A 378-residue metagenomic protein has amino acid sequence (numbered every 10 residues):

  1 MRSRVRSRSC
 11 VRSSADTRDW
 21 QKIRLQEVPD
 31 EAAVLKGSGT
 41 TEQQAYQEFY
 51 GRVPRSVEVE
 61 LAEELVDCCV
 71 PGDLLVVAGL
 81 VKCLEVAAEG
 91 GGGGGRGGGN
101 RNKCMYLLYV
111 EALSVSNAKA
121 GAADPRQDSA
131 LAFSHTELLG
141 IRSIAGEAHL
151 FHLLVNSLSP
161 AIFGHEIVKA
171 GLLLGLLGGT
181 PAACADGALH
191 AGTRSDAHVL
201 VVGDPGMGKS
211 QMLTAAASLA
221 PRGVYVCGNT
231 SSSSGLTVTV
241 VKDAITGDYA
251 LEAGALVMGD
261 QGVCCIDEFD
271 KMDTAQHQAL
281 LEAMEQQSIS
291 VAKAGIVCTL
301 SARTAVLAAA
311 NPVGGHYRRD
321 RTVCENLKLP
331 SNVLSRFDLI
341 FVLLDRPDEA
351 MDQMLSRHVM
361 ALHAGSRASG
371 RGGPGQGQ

Functional and structural regions predicted by a protein language model:
M1-L154, F163: OB-fold and OB-like single-stranded nucleic-acid-recognition modules and their adjacent interaction interfaces
T136, G140, H149-G377: Conserved ASCE/P-loop NTPase catalytic core
